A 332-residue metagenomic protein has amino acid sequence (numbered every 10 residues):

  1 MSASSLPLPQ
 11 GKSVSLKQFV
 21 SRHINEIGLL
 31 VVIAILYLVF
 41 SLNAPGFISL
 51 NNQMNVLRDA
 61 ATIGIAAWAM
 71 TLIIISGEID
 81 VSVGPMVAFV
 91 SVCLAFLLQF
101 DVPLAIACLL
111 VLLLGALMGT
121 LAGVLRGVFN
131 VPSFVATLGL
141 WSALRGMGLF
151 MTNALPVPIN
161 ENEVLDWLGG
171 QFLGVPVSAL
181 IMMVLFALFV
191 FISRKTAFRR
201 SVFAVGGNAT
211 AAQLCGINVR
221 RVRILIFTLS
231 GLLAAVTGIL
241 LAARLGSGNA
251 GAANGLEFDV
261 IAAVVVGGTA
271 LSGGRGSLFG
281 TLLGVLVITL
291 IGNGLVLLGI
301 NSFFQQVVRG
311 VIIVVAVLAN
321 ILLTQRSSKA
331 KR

Functional and structural regions predicted by a protein language model:
M1-L36, L214-R221, L295-R332: Cytosolic-side transmembrane-helix boundaries in multi-pass membrane proteins
V14-S21, I79, Q99, L114-V157 (+3 more regions): Short loop segments and helix-boundary regions at transmembrane helix junctions of multi-pass inner-membrane proteins
V32-I48, S76, G148-P156, V190-A197: Structural signal for alpha-helical transmembrane segments and their membrane-water exit/capping regions in multi-pass
L36-F100, V124-N130, V264, G268-L278 (+1 more regions): Single transmembrane alpha-helix segments in multi-pass membrane proteins
D59-A69, P85-F89, L113, L117-T120 (+4 more regions): Hydrophobic alpha-helical segments embedded in the membrane of multi-pass proteins
P103-V111, L117-A122, R126, F172-G248: Helix-loop-helix "hairpin" substructures at the membrane interface of multi-pass membrane proteins
F129, S133-T196, V222-L225, R244-A253 (+2 more regions): Transmembrane helix-bundle core of multi-pass membrane transporters and related energy-transducing complexes
A234, R244-G310: Transmembrane alpha-helical segments in multi-pass inner-membrane proteins
